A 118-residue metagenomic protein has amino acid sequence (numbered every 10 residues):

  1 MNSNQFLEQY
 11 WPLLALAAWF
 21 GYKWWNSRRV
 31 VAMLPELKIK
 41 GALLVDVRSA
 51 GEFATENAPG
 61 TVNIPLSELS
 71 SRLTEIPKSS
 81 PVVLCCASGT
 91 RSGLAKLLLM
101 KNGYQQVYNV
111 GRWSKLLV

Functional and structural regions predicted by a protein language model:
N2-M33, K40-A42, A50-P81, T90-V118: Rhodanese-like catalytic fold shared by cysteine-dependent sulfurtransferases and DSP/PTP-type phosphatases
L84-C85: Short, surface-exposed ligand- or partner-binding patches at beta-edge/loop junctions that are enriched in aromatics
